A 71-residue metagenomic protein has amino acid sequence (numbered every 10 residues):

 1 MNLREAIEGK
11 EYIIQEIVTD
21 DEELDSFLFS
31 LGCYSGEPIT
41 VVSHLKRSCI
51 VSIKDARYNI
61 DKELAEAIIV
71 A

Functional and structural regions predicted by a protein language model:
N2-E5, V70: Intrinsically disordered, low-complexity, charged/polar segments
E5, E16, V41-S43: A residue-level detector for short acidic-glycine micro-motifs
I14-E16, S30-G32, I50-S52: Short, acidic/hydrophobic/Gly-rich beta-strand patch recurrent on exposed beta strands that often constitutes part
E23-F27: Short alpha-helix capping/helix-loop boundary micro-motifs
V42-A71: C-terminal structural segments of small proteins and small subunits
